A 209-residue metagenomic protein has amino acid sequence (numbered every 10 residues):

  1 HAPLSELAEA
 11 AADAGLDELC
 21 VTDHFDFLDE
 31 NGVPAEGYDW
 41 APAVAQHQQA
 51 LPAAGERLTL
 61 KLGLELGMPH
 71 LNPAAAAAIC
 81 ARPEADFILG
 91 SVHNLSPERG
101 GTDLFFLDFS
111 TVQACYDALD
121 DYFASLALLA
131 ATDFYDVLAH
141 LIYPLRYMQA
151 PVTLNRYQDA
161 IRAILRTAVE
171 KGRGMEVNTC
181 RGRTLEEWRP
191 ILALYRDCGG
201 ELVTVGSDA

Functional and structural regions predicted by a protein language model:
H1-H70, C80, L145-M148, T153-R156 (+2 more regions): An N-terminally biased module of ancient metal coordination in phosphate/nucleic-acid-related enzymes
L4-G15, L71-D86, D121-F134, I191-A193: Short amphipathic alpha-helices and their capping/turn segments at secondary-structure boundaries
L16, E56-L58, K171-R173, G200-E201: A short helix->loop->beta-strand "cap" motif at the edges of active sites that frequently abuts
L19-V21, L60-L64, I88-G90, V137-A139 (+2 more regions): Hydrophobic faces of well-ordered beta-strands that scaffold small-molecule active sites in alpha/beta enzyme cores
P52-A114: Active-site gating/metal-coordination segments in enzymes
L66-M68, T179-R183, A209: Short histidine/acidic/glycine/proline-rich micro-motifs that form metal- and phosphate-coordinating active-site loops
S91-G200: Domain-core and long-helix interface of multi-subunit machines
